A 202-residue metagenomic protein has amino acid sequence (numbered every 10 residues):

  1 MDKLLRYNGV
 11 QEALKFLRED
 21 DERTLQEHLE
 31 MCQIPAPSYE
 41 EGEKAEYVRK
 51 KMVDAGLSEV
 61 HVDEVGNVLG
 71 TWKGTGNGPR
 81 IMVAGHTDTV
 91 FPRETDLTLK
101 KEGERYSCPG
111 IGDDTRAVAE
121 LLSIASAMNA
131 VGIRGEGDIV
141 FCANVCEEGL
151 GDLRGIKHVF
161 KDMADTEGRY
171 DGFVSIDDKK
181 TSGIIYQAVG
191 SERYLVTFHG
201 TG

Functional and structural regions predicted by a protein language model:
K3-R105, F198: Acidic/His- and Gly-rich active-site-bordering loop/insert found across diverse amide/peptide-bond hydrolases
R105, G110-T197: Acidic/histidine-rich catalytic neighborhood of metal-dependent amide-processing enzymes
